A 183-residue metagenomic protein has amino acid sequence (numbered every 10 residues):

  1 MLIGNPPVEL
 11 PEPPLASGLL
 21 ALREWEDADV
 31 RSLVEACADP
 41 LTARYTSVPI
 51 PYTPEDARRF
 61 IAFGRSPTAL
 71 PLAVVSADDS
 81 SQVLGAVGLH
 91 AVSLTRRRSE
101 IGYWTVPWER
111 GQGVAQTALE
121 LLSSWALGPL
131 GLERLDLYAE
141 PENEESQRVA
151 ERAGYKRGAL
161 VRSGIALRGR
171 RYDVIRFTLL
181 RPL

Functional and structural regions predicted by a protein language model:
M1-P40, V75-L183: Acyl-donor (CoA/ACP) binding surface of acyl/acetyltransferases
L41-A62: Conserved GNAT-fold acetyl-CoA-binding loop/helix
Y45-I50, L70-S76: A short, aromatic/hydrophobic, helix- or strand-capping loop or linear motif that either lines the entrance/gate
I61-A73: A short helix-loop-beta-strand connector motif used in the catalytic cores of GNAT acetyltransferases and, in some
